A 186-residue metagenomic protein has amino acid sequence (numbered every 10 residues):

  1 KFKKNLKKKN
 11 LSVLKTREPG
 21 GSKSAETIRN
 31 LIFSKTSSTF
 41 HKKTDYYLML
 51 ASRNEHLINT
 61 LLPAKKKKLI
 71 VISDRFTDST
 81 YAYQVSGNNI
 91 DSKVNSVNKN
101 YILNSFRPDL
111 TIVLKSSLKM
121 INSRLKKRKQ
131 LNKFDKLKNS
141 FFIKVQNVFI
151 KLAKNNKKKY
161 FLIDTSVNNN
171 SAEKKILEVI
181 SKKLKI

Functional and structural regions predicted by a protein language model:
K1, Y46, R75-S79, L110 (+2 more regions): Generic detector of well-ordered alpha-helical packing
K1-L11: A short, Lys/Arg-enriched amphipathic alpha-helix followed by its capping loop at the start of a domain
K3-N5, K119-I186: NTP-dependent small-molecule kinase module
L11-L103: ATP-dependent small-molecule kinase phosphotransfer cores that center on conserved nucleotide phosphate-binding segments
T16, I72, L110-I112, F161-I163: Hydrophobic/aromatic beta-strand patches that form the interior of the parallel beta-sheet core in alpha/beta enzyme
R17-P19, K115, S166: Residues at the C-termini of beta-strands that transition into short coil/loop
S79-N147: A glycine- and Lys/Arg-enriched "phosphate-lid" helix/loop adjacent to the NTP-binding pocket of small-molecule kinases
